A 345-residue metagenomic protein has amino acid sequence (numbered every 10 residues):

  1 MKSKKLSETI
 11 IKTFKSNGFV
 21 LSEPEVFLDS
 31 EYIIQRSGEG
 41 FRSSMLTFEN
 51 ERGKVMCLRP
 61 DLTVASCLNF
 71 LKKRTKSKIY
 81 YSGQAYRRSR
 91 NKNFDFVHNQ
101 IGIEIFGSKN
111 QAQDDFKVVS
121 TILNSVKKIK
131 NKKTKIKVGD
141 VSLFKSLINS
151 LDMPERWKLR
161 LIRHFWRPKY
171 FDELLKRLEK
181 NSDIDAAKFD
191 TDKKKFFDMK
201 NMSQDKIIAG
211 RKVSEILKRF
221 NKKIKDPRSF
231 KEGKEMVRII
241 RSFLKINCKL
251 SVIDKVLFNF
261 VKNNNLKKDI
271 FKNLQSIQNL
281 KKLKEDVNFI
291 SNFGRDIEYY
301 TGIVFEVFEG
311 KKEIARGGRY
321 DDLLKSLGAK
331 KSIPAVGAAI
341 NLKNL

Functional and structural regions predicted by a protein language model:
K2-N17, S22, D29, D61-K72 (+2 more regions): Positively charged, Gly/Ser-enriched RNA/tRNA-binding surfaces
P24-F27, K135-D140: Acidic carboxylate-rich catalytic motifs and surrounding loops in phosphoryl-/glycosyl-chemistry enzymes
V26-M56, R88: Polyanion/phosphate-binding surface patch
R36-G40, S150-D152, I303-F305: Short low-complexity, flexible loop/linker segments enriched in glycine and/or proline with clustered acidic
S43-R52, D152-K180: Acidic, His- and aromatic-enriched active-site or binding-groove loops in soluble protein domains that engage sugars
I79, V138-L143, L159-I162: RNA-interacting cores
N91-F94, L147-L151: Short acidic, glycine/serine/threonine-rich loops at helix termini
V97-I101, V138-S146: Short, conserved phosphate-binding/catalytic loop or strand-edge motifs used in phosphoryl-/nucleotidyl-transfer
